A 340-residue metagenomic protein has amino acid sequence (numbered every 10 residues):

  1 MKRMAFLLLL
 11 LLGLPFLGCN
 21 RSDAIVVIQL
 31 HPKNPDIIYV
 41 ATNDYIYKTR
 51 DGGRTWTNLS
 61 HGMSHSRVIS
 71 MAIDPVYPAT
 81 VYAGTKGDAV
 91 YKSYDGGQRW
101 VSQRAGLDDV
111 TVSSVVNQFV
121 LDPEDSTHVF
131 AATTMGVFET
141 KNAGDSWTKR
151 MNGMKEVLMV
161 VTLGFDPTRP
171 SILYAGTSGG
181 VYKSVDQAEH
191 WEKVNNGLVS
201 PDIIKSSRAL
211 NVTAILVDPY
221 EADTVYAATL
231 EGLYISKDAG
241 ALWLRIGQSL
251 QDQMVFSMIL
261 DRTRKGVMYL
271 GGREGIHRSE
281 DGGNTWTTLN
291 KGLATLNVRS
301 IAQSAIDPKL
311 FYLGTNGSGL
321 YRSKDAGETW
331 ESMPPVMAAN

Functional and structural regions predicted by a protein language model:
K2-N340: Extracellular glycan-interacting surfaces
